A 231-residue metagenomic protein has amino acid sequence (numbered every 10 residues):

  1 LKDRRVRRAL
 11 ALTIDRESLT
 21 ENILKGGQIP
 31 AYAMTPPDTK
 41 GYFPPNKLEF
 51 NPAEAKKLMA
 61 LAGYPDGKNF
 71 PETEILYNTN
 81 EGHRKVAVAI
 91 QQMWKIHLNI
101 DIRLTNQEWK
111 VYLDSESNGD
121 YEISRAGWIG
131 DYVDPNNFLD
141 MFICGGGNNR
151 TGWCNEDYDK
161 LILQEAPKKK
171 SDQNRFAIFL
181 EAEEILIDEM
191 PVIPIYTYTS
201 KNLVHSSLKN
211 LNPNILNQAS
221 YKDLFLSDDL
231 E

Functional and structural regions predicted by a protein language model:
L1-V6, L48, D66, P167-K170: Short helix-loop capping/hinge motifs at secondary-structure junctions, enriched in acidic/polar residues
D3, P52, H83-A87: Generic alpha-helical secondary structure
R4, P52-E74: Immediate post-signal peptide segment of exported/extracytoplasmic ligand-binding proteins
A9-F43, E81-Q91, L113-E231: Detector for C-terminal structural segments
P44-P52: DNA breakage-rejoining catalytic core of tyrosine-based enzymes
F70-T79, R103-T105: Short, well-ordered beta-strand elements
I90-L104: Short alpha-helix C-terminal cap/hinge motif
